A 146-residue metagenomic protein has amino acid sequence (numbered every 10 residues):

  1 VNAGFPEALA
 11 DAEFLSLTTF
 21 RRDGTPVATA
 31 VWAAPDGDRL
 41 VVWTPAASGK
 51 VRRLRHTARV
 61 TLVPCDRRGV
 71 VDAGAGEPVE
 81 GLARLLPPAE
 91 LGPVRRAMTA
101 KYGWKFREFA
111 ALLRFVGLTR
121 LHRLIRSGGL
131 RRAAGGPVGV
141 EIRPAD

Functional and structural regions predicted by a protein language model:
V1-F5, R22-T25, L40-P45, T99-K105: A broad, low-specificity signal for short, low-complexity segments enriched in glycine/proline and polar/charged
V1-G4, V27-T29, A47-G49, R126-G128: A generic local structural motif
V1-S16: Extreme N-terminal tail/first-helix region
P6-E7, R52, L130-R132: Short secondary-structure boundary/capping segments
A12-A46, R52-L54, V60-C65, A73-V79: Short beta-strand segments
G37-D38, P88, A145-D146: Short loop segments at secondary-structure junctions
A47-L124: Short, structured beta-strand-loop surface elements
A111-D146: Charged phosphate-binding loop/patch that engages nucleotide di/tri-phosphates or the phosphate backbone of nucleic
